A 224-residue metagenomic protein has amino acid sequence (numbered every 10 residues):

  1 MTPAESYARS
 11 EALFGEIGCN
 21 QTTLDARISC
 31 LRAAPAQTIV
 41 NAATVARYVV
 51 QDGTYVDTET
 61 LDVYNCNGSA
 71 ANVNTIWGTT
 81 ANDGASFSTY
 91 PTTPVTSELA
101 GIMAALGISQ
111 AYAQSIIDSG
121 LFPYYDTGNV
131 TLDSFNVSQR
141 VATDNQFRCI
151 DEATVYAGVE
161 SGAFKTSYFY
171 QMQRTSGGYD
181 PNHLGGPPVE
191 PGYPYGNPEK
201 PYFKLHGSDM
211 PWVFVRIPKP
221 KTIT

Functional and structural regions predicted by a protein language model:
M1-I102, N136-E160: Substrate-access "cap/lid" subdomains that shape and gate the entrance to catalytic or ligand-binding pockets
A4, G107-A111, P201-K204, S208: Alpha-helix N-cap/helix-start motif at coil-to-helix transitions, marked by capping-box chemistry
S10-L13, S97-L106, E190-K200: Short, surface-exposed linear patches
I17-G18, L106, G162, F214: A broad structural signal for alpha-helix termini and local helix breaks/kinks
T93-I117: A solvent-exposed, charged loop/short amphipathic helix patch at secondary-structure junctions
Q110-G162, S167-S176: Alpha/beta-hydrolase fold catalytic core
E152, Y156-T224: Mobile gating loops/cap/lid regions near enzyme active sites that modulate substrate access
